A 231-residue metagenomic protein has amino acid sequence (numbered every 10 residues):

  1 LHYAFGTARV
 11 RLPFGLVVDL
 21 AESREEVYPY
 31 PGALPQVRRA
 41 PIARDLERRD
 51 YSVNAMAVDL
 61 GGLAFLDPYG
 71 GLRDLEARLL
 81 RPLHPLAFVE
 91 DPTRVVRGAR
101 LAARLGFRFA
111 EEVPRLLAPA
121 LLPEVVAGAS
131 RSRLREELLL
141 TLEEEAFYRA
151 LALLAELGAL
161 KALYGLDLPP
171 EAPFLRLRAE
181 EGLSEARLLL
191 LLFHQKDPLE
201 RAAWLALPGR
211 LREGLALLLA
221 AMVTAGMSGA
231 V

Functional and structural regions predicted by a protein language model:
L1-V231: Catalytic cores of the polymerase beta-like nucleotidyltransferase superfamily and closely associated nucleotide
